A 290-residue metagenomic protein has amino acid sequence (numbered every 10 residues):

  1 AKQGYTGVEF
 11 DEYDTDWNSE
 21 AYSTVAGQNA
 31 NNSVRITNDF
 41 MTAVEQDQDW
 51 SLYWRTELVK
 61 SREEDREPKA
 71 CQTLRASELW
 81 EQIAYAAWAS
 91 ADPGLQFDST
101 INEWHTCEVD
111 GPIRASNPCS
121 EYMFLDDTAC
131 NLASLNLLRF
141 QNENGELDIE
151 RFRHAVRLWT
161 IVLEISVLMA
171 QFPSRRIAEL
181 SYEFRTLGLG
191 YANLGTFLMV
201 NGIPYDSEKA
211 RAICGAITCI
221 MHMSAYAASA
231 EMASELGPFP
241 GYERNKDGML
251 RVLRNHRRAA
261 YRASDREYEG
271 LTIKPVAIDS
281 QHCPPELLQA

Functional and structural regions predicted by a protein language model:
A1-R157, L168-L180, C214, A225-A290: Active-site cavity-forming subdomains of large catalytic enzyme subunits
S99, T196-L198, I203, A210 (+1 more regions): Ubiquitous "structural anchor" signal
L138-N144, M199-D206: Short helix-capping/linker segments at secondary-structure and domain boundaries
R151, T186-G190, M221: Short, contiguous, pocket-lining structural segments that sit at or immediately flank catalytic/ligand-binding sites
T160-S166, L180-G202: Core structural elements
E208-Y226: Short secondary-structure subsegments characteristic of cysteine-rich extracellular domains
